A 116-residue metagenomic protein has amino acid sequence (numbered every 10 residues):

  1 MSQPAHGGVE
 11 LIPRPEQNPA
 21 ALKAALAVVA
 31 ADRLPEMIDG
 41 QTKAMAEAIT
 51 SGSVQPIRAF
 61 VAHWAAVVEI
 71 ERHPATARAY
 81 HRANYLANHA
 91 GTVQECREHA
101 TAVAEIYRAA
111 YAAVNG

Functional and structural regions predicted by a protein language model:
S2-A46: Short terminal alpha-helical segments
Q17-A21, Q55, E98-A102: Secondary-structure junction/capping motif
A25, G40, A44, F60 (+3 more regions): Charge-rich, solvent-exposed alpha-helical interaction surfaces
A31, S51, A90-Q94: Charged, low-complexity interaction regions
R33-T76: Amphipathic alpha-helical interaction modules
A77-G116: Amphipathic alpha-helical binding modules
